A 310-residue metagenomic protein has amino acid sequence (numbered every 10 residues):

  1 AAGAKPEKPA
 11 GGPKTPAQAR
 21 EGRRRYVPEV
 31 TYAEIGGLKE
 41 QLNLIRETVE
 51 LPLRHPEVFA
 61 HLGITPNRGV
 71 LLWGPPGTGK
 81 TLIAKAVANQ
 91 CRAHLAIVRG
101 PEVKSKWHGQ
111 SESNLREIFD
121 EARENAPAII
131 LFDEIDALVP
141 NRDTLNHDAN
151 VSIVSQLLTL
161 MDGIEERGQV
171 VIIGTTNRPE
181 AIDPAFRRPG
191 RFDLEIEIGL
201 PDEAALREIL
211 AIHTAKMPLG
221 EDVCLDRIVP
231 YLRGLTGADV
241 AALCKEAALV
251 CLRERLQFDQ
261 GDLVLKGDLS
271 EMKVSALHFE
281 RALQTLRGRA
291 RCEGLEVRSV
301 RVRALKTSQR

Functional and structural regions predicted by a protein language model:
A1-N43, R255, K266, S270: AAA+ P-loop ATPase mechanoenzymes
E21-Y231, L235, A247, R310: Walker A/P-loop NTP-binding motif of AAA+ ATPase domains
L53, E57, I130, D143 (+3 more regions): Short amphipathic alpha-helical interaction/hinge segments
H61, I173, D222, L256-D259 (+2 more regions): Sparse recognition of residues in long alpha-helices and their boundaries
P230-V274, Q284-R289: AAA+ ATPase "lid" subdomain C-terminal helix
R298-R301: Intrinsically disordered or compositionally simple regulatory linkers and C-terminal tails in signal-transduction
A304-L305: Conserved helicase/translocase motor-coupling segment
